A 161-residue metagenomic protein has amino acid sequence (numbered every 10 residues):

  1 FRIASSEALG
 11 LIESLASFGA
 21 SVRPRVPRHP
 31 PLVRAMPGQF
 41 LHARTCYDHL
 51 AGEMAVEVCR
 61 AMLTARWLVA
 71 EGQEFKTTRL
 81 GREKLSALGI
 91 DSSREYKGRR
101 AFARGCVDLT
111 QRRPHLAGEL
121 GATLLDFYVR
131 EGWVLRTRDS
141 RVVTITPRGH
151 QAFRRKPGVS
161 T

Functional and structural regions predicted by a protein language model:
F1-A16, T77, G81-K84, G149: Basic, amphipathic "hinge/linker" alpha-helix immediately C-terminal to the N-terminal HTH DNA-binding motif
A4-A65, A70, D91-T123, F127-W133 (+2 more regions): Amphipathic alpha-helical dimerization/coiled-coil segments that flank or bridge DNA-binding/regulatory modules
R66, A70-G81: A contiguous pocket-lining binding segment that forms or flanks enzyme active sites
F75-K76, K84, C106, T144: Short, compositionally biased pre-sequence/patch detector
L88: Phosphate/anion-contacting hairpin/loop surfaces
A152-T161: Short terminal or interdomain "cap/linker" segment that borders an active site or interface and mediates
